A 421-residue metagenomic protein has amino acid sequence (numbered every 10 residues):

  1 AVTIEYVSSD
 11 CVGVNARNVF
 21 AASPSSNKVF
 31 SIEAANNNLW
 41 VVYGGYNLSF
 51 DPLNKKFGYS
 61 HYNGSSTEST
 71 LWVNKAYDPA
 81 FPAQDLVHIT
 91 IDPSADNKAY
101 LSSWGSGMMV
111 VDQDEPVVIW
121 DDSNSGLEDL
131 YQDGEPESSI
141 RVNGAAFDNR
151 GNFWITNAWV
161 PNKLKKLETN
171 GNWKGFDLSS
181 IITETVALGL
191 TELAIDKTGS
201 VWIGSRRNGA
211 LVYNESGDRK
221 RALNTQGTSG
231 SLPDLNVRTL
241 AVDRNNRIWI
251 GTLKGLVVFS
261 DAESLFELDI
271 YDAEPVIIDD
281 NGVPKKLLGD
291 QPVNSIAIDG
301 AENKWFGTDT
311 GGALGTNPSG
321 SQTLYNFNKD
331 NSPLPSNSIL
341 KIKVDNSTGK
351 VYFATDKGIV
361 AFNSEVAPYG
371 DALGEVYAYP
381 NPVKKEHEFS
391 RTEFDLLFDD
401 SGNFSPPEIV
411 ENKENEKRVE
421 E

Functional and structural regions predicted by a protein language model:
A1-Y379, E386-R391, L397-F398: Carboxylate-rich, polar loop motifs that coordinate divalent cations or form catalytic acidic clusters
E388, D395-E421: C-terminal outer-membrane/trafficking sorting elements
